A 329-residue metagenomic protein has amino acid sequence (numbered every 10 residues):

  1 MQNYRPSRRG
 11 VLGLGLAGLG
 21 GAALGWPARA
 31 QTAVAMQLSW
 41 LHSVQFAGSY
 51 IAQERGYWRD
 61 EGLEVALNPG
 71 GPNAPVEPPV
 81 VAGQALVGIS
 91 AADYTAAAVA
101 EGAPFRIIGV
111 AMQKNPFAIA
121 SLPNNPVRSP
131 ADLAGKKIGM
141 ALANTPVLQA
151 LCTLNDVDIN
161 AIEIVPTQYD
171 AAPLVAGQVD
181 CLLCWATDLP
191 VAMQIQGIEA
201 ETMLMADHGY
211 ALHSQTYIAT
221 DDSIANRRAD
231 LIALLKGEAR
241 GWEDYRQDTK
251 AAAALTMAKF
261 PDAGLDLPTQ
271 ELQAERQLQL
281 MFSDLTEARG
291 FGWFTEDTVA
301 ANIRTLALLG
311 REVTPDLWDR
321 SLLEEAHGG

Functional and structural regions predicted by a protein language model:
Q2-L19: N-terminal secretory signal peptides and thylakoid transit peptides that target proteins across membranes
G25-P27: N-terminal signal peptide c-region/cleavage motif recognized by signal peptidases
A30-A176, D180-C184, M203: Short, glycine-/small- and polar/acidic-enriched structural segments that line small-molecule recognition paths
E61, Q84, I89, V99 (+7 more regions): Sec/Tat-exported extracytoplasmic proteins
A66, A74-P75, Q270-R276, P315-G328: Short linear loop/turn motifs
D93, Y169-P173, G177-D262: Pocket-lining segment of extracytoplasmic ligand-binding domains
R227-L309: Secondary-structure end/capping motifs
E296-G329: Conserved C-terminal helix/tail region of periplasmic/extracytoplasmic solute-binding proteins
